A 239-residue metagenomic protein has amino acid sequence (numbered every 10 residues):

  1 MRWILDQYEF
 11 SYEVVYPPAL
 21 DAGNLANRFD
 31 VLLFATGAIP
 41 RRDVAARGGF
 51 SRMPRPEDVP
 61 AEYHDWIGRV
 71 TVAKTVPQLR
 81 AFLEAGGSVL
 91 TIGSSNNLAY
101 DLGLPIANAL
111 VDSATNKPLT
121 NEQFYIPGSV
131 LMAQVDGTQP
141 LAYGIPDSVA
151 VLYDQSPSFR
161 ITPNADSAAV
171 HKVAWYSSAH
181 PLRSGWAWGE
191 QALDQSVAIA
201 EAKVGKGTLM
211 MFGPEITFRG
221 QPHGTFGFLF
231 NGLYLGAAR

Functional and structural regions predicted by a protein language model:
M1-V14: Short helix-loop-beta junction
W3, R47-S51, L104-A109, F226-F228: Short secondary-structure boundary/capping segments
S11-E13, D30-L32, G87-L90, A150 (+2 more regions): Beta-sheet entry/capping signal
V15, F34-T36, L90-G93, A109 (+2 more regions): Generic beta-strand/beta-sheet core signal
L20-N27: Short amphipathic alpha-helix with an adjacent loop that forms part of the alpha/beta core around
D30-L32, T36-A99, K206, G232: Short alpha-beta junction capping motif
N108-L110, L119-F124, S129-P222, A237-A238: Catalytic beta-strand/loop cores that center a nucleophilic Ser/Cys/Thr and support acyl-enzyme chemistry
T225-G236: Short amphipathic C-terminal alpha-helix that caps PH/PH-like domains
